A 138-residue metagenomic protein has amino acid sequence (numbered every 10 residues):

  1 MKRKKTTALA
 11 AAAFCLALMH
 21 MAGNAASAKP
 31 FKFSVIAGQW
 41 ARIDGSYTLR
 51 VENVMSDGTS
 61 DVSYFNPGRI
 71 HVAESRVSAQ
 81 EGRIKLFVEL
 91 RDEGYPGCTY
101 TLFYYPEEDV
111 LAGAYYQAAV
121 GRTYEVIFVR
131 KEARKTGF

Functional and structural regions predicted by a protein language model:
M1, M19-M21, M55: Detector for methionine-enriched segments
K2-A11: Bacterial N-terminal signal peptides that target proteins for export
A11-H20: Bacterial N-terminal signal peptides
M21-S27: Sec/Tat signal peptide C-region and signal peptidase I cleavage site
S27-E107, A112-F138: Central antiparallel beta-sheet cores of small beta-barrel/beta-sandwich binding domains
